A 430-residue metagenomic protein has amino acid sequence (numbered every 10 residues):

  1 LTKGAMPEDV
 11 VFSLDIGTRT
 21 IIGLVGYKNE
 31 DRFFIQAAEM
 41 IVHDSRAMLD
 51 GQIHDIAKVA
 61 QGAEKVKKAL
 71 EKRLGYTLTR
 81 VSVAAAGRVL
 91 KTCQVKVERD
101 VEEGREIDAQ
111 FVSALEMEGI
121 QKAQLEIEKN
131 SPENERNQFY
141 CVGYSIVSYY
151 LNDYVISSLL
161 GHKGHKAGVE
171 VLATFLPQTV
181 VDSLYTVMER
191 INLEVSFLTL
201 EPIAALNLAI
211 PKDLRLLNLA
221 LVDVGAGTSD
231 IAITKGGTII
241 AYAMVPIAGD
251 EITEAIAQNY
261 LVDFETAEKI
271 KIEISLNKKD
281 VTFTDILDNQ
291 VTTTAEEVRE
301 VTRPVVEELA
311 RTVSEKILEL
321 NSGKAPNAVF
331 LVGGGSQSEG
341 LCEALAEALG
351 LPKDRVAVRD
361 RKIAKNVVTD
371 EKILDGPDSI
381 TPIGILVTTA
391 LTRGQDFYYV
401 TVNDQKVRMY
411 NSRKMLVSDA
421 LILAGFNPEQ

Functional and structural regions predicted by a protein language model:
L1-L219, T238-I240, F264, I272-E307 (+5 more regions): Nucleotide/phosphate-binding catalytic cleft detector across ATP-hydrolyzing and phosphate-transferring enzymes
I35, G225-G227, L349-A364: Acidic-glycine-rich active-site phosphate/pyrophosphate-binding loop
V171, L217-A257: Glycine-rich phosphate-binding loop of actin/hexokinase-like ATP-binding domains
S196-E201, V245-P246, D375-P377: Active-site nucleophile and cofactor-binding loops and adjacent substrate-binding regions of central metabolic enzymes
I233-K235, A243-M244, G333, D360 (+2 more regions): Active-site proximal loops enriched in glycine and acidic residues that flank catalytic Cys/His/Asp and coordinate
L331-V332, L341: Long, internal scaffold/assembly segments composed of regular secondary structure
A357-T401, Q405: Glycine-rich phosphate-binding/hydrolytic loop that grips phosphoryl groups
